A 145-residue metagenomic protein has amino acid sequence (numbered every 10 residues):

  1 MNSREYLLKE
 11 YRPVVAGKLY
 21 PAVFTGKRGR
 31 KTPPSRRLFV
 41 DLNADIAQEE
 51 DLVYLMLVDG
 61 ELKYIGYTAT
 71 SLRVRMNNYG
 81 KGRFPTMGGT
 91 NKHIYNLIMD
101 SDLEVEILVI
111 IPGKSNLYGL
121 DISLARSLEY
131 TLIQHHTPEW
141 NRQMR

Functional and structural regions predicted by a protein language model:
M1-K27, D102-I110, K114-I122, S127-T131 (+2 more regions): N-terminal non-globular leader segments, chiefly Sec-dependent signal peptides
M1-R73, R145: GIY-YIG nuclease catalytic motif and its immediate N-terminal context
P33-R36, G89-K92, S123-L128: Short flexible/disordered coil segments
D41-I46, T70-L120: Conserved short loop/helix modules at catalytic or binding sites in compact beta-alpha or helix-hairpin-helix contexts
